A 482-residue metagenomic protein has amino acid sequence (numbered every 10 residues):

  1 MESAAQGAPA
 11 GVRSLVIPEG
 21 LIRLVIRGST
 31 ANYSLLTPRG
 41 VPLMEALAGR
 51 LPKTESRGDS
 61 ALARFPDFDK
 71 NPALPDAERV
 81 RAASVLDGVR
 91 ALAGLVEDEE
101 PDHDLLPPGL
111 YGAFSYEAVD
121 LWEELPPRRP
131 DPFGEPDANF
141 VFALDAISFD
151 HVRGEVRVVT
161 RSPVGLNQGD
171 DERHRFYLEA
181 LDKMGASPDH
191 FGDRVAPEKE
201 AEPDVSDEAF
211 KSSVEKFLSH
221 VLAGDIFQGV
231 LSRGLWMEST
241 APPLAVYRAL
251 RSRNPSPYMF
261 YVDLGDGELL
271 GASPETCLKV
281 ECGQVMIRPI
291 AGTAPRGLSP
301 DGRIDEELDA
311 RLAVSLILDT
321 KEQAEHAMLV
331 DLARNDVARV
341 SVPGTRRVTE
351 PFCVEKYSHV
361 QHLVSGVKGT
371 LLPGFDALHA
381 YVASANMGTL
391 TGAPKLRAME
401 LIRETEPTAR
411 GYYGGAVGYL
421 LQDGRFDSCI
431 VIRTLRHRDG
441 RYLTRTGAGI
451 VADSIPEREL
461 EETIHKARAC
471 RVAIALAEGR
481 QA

Functional and structural regions predicted by a protein language model:
M1-A482: Extended alpha-helical targeting/anchoring segments, especially N-terminal organellar/secretory targeting helices
